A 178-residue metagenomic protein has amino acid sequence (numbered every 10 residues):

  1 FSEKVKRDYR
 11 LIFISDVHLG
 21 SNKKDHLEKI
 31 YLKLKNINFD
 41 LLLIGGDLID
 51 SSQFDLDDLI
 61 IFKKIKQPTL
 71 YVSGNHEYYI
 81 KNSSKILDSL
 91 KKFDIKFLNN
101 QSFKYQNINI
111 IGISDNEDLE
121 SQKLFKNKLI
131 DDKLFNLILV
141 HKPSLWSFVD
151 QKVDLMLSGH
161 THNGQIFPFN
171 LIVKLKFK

Functional and structural regions predicted by a protein language model:
K4-K178: Soluble catalytic domains of enzymes that build or remodel membrane lipids, polysaccharides, and related
